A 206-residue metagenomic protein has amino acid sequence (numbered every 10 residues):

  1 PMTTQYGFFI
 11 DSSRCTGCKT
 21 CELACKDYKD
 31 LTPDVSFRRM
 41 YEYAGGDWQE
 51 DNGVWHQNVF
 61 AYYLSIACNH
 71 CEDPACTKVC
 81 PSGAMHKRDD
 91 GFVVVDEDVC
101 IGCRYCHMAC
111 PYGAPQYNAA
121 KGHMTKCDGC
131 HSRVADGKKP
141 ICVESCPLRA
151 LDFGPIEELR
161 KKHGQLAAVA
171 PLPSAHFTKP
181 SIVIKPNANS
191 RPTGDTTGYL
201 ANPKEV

Functional and structural regions predicted by a protein language model:
P1-V206: Non-ligating segments of multi-cofactor redox enzymes
